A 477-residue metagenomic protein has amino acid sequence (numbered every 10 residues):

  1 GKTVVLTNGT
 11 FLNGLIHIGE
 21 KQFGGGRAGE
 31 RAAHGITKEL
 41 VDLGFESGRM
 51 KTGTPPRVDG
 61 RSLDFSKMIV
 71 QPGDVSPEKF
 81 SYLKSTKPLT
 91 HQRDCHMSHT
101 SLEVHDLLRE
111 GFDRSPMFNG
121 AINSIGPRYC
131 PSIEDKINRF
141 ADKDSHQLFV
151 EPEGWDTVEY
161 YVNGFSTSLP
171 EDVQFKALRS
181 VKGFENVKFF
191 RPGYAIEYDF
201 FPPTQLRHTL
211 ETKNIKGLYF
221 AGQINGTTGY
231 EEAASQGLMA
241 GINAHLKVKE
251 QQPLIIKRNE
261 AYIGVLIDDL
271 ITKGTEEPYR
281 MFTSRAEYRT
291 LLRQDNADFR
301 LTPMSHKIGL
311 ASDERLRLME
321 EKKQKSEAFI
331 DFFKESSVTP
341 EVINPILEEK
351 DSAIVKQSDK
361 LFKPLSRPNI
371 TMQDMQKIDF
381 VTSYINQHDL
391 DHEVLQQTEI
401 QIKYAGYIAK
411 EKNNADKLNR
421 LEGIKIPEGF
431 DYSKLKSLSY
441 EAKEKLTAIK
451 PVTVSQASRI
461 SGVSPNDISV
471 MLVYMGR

Functional and structural regions predicted by a protein language model:
G1-T3: Core beta-strand elements of the Rossmann-like FAD/NAD(P) dinucleotide-binding domain in flavoenzyme oxidoreductases
L6-V58, V181, M239-K247: Glycine-rich loop(s) and the adjacent beta-strand/alpha-helix scaffold that form part
I16-I18, T52, V58-S66, D199-T204 (+2 more regions): Short acidic, glycine/serine/threonine-rich loops at helix termini
K38-F175, T272-P345, E349-P368: An anion/pyrophosphate-binding glycine-rich loop and adjacent beta-alpha core in soluble alpha-beta enzymes
Y161-T227, I255-D268, D391-K445, K450: A glycine-rich dinucleotide-binding beta-alpha-beta segment and adjacent secondary-structure elements that constitute
Q223-E231, E287-R289: Glycine-rich phosphate/pyrophosphate-binding beta-alpha loops
A233-I256: Internal hydrophobic alpha-helix adjacent to the cofactor/substrate pocket in enzyme cavities
R285, T302-S469, V473-G476: Extended, charge-enriched "interface" segments that sit outside catalytic cores
